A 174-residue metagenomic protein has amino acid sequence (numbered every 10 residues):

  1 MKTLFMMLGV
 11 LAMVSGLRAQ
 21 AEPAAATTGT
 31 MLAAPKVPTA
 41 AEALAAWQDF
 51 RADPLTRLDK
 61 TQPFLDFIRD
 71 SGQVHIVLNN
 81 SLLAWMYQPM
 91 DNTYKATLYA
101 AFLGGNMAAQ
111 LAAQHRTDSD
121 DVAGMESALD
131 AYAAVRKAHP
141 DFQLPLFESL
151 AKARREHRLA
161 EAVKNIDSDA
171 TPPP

Functional and structural regions predicted by a protein language model:
L4-M13: Sec-dependent N-terminal signal peptides
S15-A19: Sec/Tat signal peptide C-region and signal peptidase I cleavage site
Q20-D66: Immediate post-signal-peptide N-terminus of mature secreted/exported proteins
T56-P173: Mature extracellular/secreted ectodomains of secretory-pathway proteins
